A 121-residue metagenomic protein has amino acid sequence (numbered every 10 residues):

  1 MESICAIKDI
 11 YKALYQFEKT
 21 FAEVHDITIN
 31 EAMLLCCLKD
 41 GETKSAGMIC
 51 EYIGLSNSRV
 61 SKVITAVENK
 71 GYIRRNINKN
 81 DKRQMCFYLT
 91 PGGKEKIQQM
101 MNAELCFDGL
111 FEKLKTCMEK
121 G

Functional and structural regions predicted by a protein language model:
M1-H25, Y72, C86-L89, I97: N-terminal leader segment of winged-helix/HTH proteins
C5, C36-C37, C50, C86 (+2 more regions): Generic recognition of cysteine residues
C5, I29, K44, L55-S58 (+3 more regions): Residues at secondary-structure transition points
F17-S58: N-terminal helix-turn-helix DNA-binding core of bacterial DNA-binding proteins
T65-G121: Charged, amphipathic alpha-helical coiled-coil/dimerization segments
